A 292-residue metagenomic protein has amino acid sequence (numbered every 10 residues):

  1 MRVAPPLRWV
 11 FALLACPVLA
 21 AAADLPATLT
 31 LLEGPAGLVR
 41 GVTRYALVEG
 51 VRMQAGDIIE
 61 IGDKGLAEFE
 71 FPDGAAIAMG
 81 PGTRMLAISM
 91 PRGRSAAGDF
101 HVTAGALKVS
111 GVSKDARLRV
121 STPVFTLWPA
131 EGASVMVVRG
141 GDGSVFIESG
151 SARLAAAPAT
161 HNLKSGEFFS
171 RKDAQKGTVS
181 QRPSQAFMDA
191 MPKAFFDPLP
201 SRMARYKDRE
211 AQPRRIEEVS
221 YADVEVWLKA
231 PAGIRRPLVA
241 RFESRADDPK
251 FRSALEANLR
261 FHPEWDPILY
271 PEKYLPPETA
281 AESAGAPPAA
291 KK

Functional and structural regions predicted by a protein language model:
M1-F11: Bacterial N-terminal signal peptides that target proteins for export
L7-R8, L19, A290: Intrinsically disordered, low-complexity segments enriched in proline/serine/threonine
L13-A22: Hydrophobic h-region of N-terminal signal peptides that target proteins for export in Gram-negative bacteria
A23-P267, P271: Flexible, surface-exposed loop/linker segments and immediately adjacent secondary-structure boundaries
E264-K292: Short, low-complexity, Pro/Ser/Thr/Gly-rich segments in the mature regions of secreted, periplasmic
